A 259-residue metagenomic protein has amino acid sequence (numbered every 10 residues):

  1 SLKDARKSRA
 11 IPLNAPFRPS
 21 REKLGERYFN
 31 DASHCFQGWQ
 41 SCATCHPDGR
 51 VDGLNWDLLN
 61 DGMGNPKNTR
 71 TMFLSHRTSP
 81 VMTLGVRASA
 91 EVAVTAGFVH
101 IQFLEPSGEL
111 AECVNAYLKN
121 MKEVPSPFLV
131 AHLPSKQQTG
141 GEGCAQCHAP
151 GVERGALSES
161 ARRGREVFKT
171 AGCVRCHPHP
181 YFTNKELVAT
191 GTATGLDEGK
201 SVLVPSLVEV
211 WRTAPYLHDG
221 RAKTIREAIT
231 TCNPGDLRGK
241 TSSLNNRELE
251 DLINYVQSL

Functional and structural regions predicted by a protein language model:
S1-L259: Periplasmic c-type cytochrome electron-transfer domains
